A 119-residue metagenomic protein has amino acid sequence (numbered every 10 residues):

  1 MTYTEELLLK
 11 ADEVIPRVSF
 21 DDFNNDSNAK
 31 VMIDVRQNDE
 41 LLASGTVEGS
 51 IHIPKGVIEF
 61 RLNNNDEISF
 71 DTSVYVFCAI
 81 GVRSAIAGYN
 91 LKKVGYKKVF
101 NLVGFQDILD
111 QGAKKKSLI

Functional and structural regions predicted by a protein language model:
M1-D22, D26-K30, V35-S73, V82-I119: Rhodanese-like catalytic fold shared by cysteine-dependent sulfurtransferases and DSP/PTP-type phosphatases
V76-F77: Short, surface-exposed ligand- or partner-binding patches at beta-edge/loop junctions that are enriched in aromatics
